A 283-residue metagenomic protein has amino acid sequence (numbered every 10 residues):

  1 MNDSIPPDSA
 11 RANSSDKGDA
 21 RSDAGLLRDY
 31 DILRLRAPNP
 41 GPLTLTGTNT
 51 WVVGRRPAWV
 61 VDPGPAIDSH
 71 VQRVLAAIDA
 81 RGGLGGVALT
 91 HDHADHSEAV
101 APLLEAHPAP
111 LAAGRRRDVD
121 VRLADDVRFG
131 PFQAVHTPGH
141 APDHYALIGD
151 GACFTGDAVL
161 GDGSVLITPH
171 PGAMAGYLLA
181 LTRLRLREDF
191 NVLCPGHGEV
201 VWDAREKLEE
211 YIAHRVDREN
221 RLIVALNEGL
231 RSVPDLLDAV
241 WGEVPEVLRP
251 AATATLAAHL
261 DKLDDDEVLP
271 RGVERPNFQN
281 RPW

Functional and structural regions predicted by a protein language model:
M1-G18, D31, R116-V119, H140: Glycine/proline-rich low-complexity segments that form flexible loops, beta-turns, and polyproline
N2-S4, S9, N13, V224-W283: C-terminal regulatory/interaction regions
D23-D79, A146-G161: Conserved beta-strand hairpin/beta-sheet module of binuclear metal-dependent hydrolase folds, prominently
D31, V74, H197, L222 (+1 more regions): Residue-level signal for inorganic ion chemistry
N39-G41, T46, P63-P131: Active-site HxH/HxHxD metal-binding segment of metal-dependent hydrolases
A58-V60, P65-I67, Q133-H136, P142-R221 (+1 more regions): Metallo-beta-lactamase
T90-H96, H140, H197, H259: Histidine-centered divalent metal-coordination motifs
E98, F132, G172, A251: Residue-level signal for the nucleotide or nucleotide-sugar donor/cofactor binding architecture
